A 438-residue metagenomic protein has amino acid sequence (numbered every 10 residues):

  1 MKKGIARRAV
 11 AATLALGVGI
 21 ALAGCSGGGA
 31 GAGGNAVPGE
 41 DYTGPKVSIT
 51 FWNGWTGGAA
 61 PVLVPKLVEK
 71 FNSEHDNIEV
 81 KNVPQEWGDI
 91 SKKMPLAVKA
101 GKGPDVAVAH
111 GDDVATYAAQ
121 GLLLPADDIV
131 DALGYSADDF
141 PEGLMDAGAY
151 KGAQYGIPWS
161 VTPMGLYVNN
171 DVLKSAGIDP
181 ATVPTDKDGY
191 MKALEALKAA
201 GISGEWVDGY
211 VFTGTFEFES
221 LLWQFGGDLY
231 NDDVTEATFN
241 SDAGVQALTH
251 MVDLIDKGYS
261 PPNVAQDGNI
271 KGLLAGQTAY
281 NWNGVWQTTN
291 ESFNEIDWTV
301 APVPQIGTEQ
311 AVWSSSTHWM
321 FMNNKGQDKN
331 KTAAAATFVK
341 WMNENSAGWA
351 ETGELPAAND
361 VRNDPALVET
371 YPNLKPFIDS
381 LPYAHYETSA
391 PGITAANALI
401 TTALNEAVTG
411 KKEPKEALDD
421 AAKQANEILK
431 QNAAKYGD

Functional and structural regions predicted by a protein language model:
M1-T50, S73, N426-D438: Short, low-complexity disordered leader/linker segments with a strong preference for bacterial N-terminal type II
G28, G34, D41, G111-G165 (+6 more regions): Hinge/lid segment of periplasmic solute-binding proteins
E40-G44, D127-F140, T182-T185, E205-G209 (+8 more regions): Short, solvent-exposed loop/beta-turn-alpha elements that line the ligand-binding surface or hinge of extracytoplasmic
T43-P45, D131, W286-D297, I306-T402 (+1 more regions): C-terminal lobe and pocket-closing loops of periplasmic/extracytoplasmic Venus-flytrap solute-binding proteins
G54, E217-S220, Q246-A334: Extracytoplasmic/periplasmic substrate-binding proteins
E69-D139, S175-G177, G272, Q277-Y280 (+2 more regions): Extracytoplasmic "Venus flytrap"/periplasmic binding protein-like
S73, V130-D131, G148-F216, F225-V264 (+4 more regions): Helix-loop-helix "hinge/cap" segment bordering the ligand-binding cleft or interdomain interface
K174-S175, P180, D256, Y383-D438: Conserved C-terminal helix/tail region of periplasmic/extracytoplasmic solute-binding proteins
